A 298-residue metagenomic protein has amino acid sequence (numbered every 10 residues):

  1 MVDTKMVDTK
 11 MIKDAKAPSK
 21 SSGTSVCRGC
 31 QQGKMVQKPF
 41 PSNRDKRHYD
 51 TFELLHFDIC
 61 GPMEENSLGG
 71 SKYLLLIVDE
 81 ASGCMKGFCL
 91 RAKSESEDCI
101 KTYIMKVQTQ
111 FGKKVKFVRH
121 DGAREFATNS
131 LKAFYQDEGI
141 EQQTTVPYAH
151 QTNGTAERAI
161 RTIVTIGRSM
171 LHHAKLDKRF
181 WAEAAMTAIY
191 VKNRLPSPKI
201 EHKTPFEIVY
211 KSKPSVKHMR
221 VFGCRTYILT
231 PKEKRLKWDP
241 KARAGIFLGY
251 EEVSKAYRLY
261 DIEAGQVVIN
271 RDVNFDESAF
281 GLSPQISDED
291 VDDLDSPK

Functional and structural regions predicted by a protein language model:
M1-R44, N193: Amphipathic alpha-helical blocks
V2-T9, A17, K116, R179 (+3 more regions): Retroelement integrase C-terminal DNA-binding domain
I12-A15, P39-N43, I59-E64, S71-L75 (+6 more regions): Eukaryotic intrinsically disordered and solvent-exposed regulatory patches
S19-G23, K46-E53, N66-S71, V78-G83 (+9 more regions): Intrinsically disordered, low-complexity regulatory regions enriched in Ser/Pro/Gly/Thr and acidic residues
Q32-C89, K93, I100, K232-K234: An active-site-proximal beta-strand-loop segment
F88-F111, Q266-V268, V273-N274: Active-site beta-loop-alpha junctions of metal-dependent nucleic acid enzymes, especially the RNase H-like/DDE
H120-G122, F126-Y135, Q142-I166, R179-I189: RNase H-like two-metal-ion nuclease catalytic core shared by retroviral integrases and related mobile-element nucleases
R158-I200, K211, A244-E252: Charged alpha-helix within mobile-element recombinases
